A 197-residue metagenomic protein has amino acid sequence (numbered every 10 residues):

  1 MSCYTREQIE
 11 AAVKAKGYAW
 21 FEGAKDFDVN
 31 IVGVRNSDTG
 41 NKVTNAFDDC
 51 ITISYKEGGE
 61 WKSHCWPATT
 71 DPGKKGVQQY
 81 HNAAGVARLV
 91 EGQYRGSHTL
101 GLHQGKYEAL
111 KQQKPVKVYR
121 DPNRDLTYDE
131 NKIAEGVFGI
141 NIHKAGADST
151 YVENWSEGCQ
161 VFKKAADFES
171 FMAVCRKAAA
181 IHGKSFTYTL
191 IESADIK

Functional and structural regions predicted by a protein language model:
M1-E153, D167-R176, H182-F186, I191-D195: Cell wall/extracellular polymer interaction/catalysis modules
S156: Residues immediately within or flanking Cys/His clusters that coordinate Zn2+ in small zinc-binding modules
F162-A165: Soluble non-cytosolic domains of exported or imported proteins
